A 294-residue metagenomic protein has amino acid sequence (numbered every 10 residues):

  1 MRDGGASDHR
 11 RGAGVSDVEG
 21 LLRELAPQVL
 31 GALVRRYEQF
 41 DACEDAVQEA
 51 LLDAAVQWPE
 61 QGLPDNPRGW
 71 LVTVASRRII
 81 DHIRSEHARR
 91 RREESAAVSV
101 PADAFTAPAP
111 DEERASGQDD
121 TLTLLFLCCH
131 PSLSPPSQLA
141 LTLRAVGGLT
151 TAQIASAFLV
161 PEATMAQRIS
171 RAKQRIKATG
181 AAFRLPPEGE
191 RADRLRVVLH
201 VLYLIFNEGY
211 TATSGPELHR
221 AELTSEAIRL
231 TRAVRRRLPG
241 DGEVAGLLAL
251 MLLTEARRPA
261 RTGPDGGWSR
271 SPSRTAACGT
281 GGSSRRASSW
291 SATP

Functional and structural regions predicted by a protein language model:
R2-D3, D8-G31, D41, G189-H200 (+1 more regions): A short, charge-rich alpha-helical start-of-domain segment used by transcription regulators
R10-G20, L30-E49, Q57-N66, E162-A163 (+1 more regions): Short, charged helix-capping/linker segments at alpha-helix termini
L21, A32, A140-R144: Short alpha-helical segment immediately N-terminal to, or the first helix within, an HTH/HTH-like DNA-binding domain
L21, L25, V29, A50 (+4 more regions): Residue-level preference for hydrophobic side chains embedded in well-ordered alpha helices
A26, L30, Y37, L51 (+1 more regions): C-terminal flanking helix
A26, P136-S137: The N-cap/first-turn positions of alpha helices within or immediately adjacent to helix-turn-helix DNA-binding domains
Q48-A55, D65-E94, K173: Σ70-family region 2.3-2.4 aromatic/basic alpha-helix that recognizes the −10 promoter and nucleates DNA melting
E86, E93-P136, T142-Q153, V160-P294: Amphipathic helix-loop-helix modules that constitute alpha-helical solenoid scaffolds
